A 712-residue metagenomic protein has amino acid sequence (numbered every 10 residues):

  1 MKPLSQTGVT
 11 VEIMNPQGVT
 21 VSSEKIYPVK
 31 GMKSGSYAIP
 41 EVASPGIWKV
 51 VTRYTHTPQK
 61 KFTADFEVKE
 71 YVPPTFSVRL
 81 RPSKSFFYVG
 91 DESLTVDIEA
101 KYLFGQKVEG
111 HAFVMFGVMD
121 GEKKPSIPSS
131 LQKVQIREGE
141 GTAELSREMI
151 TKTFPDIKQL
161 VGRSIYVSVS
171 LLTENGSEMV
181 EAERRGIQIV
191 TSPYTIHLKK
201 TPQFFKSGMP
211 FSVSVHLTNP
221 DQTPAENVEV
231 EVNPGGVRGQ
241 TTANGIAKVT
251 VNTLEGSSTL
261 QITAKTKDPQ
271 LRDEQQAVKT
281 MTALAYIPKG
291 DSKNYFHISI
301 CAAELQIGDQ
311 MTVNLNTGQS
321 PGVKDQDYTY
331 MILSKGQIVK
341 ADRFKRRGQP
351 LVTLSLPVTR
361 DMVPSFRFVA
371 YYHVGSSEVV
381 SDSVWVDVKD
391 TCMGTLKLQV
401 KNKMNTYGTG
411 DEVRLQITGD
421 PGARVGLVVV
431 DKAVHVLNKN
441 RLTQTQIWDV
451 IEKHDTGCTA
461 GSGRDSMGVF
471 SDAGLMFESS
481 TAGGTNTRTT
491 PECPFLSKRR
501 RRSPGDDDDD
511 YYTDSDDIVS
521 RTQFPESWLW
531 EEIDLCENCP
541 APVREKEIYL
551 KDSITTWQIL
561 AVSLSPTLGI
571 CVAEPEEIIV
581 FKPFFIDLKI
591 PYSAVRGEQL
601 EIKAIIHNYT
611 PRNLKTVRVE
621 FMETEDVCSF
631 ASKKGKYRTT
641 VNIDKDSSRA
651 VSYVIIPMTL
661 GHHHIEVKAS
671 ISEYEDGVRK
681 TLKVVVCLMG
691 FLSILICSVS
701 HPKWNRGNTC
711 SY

Functional and structural regions predicted by a protein language model:
M1-Y712: C-terminal segments of large proteins
